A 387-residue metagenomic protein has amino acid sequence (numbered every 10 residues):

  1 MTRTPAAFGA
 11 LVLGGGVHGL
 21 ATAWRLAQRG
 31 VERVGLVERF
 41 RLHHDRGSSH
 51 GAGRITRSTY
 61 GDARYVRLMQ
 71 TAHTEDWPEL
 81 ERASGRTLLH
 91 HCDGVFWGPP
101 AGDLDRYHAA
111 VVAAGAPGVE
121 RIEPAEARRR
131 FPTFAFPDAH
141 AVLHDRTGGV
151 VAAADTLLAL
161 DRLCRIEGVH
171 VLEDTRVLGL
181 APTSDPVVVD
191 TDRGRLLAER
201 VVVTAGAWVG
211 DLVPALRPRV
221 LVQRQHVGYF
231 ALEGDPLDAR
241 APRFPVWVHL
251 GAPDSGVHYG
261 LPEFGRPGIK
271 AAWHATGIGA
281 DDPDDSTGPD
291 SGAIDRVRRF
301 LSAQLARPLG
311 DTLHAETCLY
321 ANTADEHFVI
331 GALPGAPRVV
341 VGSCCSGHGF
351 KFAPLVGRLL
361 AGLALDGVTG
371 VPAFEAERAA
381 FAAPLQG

Functional and structural regions predicted by a protein language model:
T4-H18, G35: Beta1/beta-strand and adjacent pyrophosphate-binding region of the FAD-binding site in flavoprotein oxidoreductases
L11-L13, V37, L196-W208, G357: Short hydrophobic core segments
H18, W24-Q28, T87-H90, R195 (+2 more regions): Active-site substrate-recognition segment that forms the wall of the catalytic cavity or substrate channel
A27-S49: Glycine-rich FAD pyrophosphate-binding loop
G53-R130, A139, V257: Dinucleotide-binding Rossmann-like beta1-alpha1 core, especially the glycine-rich loop that anchors the ADP
R67-Q70, F96-L104, L143-R162, S286-A293: Short beta-strand to alpha-helix junction loop
H144-E199, T204: Helical element adjacent to the flavin cofactor pocket in flavoenzyme catalytic cores
R299-G387: C-terminal catalytic lobe of FAD-dependent flavoproteins
